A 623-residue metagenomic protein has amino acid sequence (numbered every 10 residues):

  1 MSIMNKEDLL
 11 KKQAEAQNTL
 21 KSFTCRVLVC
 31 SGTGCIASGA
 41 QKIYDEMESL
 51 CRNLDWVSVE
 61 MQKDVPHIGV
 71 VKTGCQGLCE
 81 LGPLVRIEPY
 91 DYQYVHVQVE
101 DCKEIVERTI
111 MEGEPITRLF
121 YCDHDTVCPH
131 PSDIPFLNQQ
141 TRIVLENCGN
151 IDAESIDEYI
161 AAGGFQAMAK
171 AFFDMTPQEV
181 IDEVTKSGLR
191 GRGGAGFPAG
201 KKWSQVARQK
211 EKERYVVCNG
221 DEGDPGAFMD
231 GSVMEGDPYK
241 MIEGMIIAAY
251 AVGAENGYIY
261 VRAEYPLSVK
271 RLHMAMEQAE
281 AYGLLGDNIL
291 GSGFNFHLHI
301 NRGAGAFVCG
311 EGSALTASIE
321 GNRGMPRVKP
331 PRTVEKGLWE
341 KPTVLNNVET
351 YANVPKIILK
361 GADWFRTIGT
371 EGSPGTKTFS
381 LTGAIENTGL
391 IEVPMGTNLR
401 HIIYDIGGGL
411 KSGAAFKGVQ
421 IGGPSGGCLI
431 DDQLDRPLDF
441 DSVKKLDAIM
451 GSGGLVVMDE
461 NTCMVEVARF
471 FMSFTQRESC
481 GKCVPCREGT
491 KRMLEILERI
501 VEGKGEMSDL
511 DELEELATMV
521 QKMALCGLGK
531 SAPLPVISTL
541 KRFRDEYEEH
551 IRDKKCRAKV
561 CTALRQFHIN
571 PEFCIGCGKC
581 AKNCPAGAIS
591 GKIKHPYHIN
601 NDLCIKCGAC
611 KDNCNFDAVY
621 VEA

Functional and structural regions predicted by a protein language model:
S2-C25, Q41-V70, P83, E88-Y121 (+11 more regions): Ferredoxin-type iron-sulfur electron-transfer modules in oxidoreductases and energy-metabolism complexes
S31-G39, E80, V184-V206, G305-A317 (+3 more regions): Conserved phosphate/anionic-ligand binding catalytic regions in large, soluble enzymes, centered on
L81-I87, P485-K491, K579-H598, A609-A623: Iron-sulfur cluster-binding cysteine motifs and their immediate structural context in ferredoxin-like electron-transfer
F120-K186, E340, N346-G361: Flexible inter-domain linker/hinge segments
Q140, V269-M395, G407: Hydrophobic alpha-helical positions that pack around
I151-Q166, V216-D230, T333-L338, S380-I385 (+1 more regions): Gly-rich Lys/Arg/Thr-decorated short loops/hinges at beta-loop-alpha junctions or inter-strand turns that position
G244-I246, G396-K411: Short amphipathic, charge-patterned alpha-helical segments
G375-N387, V393-M395, L399, R557-N601 (+2 more regions): C-terminal accessory/binding modules appended to enzymatic or scaffolding proteins
